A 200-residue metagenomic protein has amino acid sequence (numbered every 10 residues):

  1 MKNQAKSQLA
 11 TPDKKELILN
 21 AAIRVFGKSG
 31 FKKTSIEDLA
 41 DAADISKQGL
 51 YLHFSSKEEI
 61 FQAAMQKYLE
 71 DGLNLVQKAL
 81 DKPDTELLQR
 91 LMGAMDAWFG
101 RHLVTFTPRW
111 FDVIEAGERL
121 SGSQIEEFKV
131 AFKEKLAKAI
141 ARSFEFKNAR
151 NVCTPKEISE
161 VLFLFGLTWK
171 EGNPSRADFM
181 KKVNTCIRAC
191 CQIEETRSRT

Functional and structural regions predicted by a protein language model:
M1-D13, S198-T200: N-terminal intrinsically disordered/low-complexity leader segments
L17, A21, V25, S29-E59 (+1 more regions): Helix-turn-helix
L19, L88, M92, D96 (+3 more regions): An amphipathic alpha-helix signature
A21, V25, A97, V161-G172 (+1 more regions): Amphipathic alpha-helical interface segments
A63, Q77-V104, P155-S159: Hydrophobic alpha-helical connector segments
Q66-G72: Short, basic, alpha-helical segments at the C-terminal edge of helix-turn-helix-like DNA-binding modules
T85, K129-I158, C191-S198: Hydrophobic alpha-helical bundle segments that form small-molecule/ligand-binding pockets
G93-A137, E145: Short secondary-structure transition hinges
